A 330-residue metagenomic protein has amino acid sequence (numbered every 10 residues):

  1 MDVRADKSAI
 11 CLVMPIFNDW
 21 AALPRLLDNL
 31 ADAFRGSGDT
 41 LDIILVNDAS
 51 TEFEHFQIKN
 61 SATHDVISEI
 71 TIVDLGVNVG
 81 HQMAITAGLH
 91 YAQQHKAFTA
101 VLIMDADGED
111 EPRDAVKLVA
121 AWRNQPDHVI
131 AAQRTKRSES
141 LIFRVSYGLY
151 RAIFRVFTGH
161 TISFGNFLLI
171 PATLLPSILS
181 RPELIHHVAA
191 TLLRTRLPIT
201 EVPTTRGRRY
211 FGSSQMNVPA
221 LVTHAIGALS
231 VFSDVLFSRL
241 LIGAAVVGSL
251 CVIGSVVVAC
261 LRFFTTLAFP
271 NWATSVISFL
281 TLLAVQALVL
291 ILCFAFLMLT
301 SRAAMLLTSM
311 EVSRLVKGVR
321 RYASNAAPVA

Functional and structural regions predicted by a protein language model:
D2-D6, A190, T195-A330: Hydrophobic helical membrane-anchoring modules
A9-C11, D42: Cell-envelope/extracellular polymer assembly enzymes that use nucleotide-activated donors
D19-A22, S50, E111: Donor nucleotide-sugar binding loop of glycosyltransferases
D19-F34: Short, well-formed alpha-helical segments that are part of the catalytic scaffolds of diverse glycosyltransferases
D39-A49, D74: Short beta-strand/loop segment that forms part of the nucleotide-sugar
N47-Q57, G108-E109: A conserved acidic beta->alpha catalytic loop
L75-V77, H81-Y91, E109-H186, R208-G212 (+1 more regions): Acceptor/aglycone-binding surface of glycosyltransferases and processive sugar-polymer synthases
A97-E109: Short beta-strand-to-loop acidic/aromatic patch adjacent to the donor-nucleotide binding site
